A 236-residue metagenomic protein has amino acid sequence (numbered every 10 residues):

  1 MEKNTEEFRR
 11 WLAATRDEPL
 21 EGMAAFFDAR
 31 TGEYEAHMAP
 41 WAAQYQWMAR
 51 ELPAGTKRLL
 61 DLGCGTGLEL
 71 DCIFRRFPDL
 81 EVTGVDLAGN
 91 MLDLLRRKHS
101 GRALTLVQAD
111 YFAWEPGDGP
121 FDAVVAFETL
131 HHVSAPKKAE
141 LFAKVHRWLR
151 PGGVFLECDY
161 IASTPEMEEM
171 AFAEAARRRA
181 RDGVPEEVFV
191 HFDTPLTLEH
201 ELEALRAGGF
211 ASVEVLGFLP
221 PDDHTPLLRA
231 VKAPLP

Functional and structural regions predicted by a protein language model:
M1-E18: N-terminal auxiliary segments of SAM/dcSAM-dependent transferases
T15-D17, E21-A42: Class I SAM-dependent methyltransferase Rossmann-like catalytic core, especially the SAM/SAH-binding loop
P40-G55: Conserved alpha-helix/loop element of class I SAM-dependent methyltransferases that forms part of the SAM/SAH-binding
L60, T66-A113: Class I SAM-dependent methyltransferase SAM/SAH-binding core
V125: A conserved beta-strand element that flanks and buttresses the S-adenosyl-L-methionine
A139-P151: A short glycine-rich, Lys/Arg-flanked "PGG" loop and its adjoining helix->strand segment in the class I
C158-G208, E214-V215: C-terminal alpha-helical "lid/dimerization" subdomain adjacent to the S-adenosyl-L-methionine
G208-P236: Core SAM-dependent methyltransferase catalytic element
